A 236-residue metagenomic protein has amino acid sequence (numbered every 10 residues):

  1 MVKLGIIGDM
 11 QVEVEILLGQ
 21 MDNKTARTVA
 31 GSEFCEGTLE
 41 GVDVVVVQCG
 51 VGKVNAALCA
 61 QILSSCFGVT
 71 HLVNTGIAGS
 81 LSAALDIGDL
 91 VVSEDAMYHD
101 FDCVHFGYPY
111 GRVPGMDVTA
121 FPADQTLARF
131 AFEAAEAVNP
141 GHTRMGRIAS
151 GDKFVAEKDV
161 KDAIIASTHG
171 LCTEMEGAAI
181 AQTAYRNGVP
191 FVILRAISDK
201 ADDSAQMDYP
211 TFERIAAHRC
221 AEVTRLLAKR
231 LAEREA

Functional and structural regions predicted by a protein language model:
M1-Q61, F67: N-terminal short beta-loop-beta anion/metal-coordinating cradle
Q20, T126-G141, T183, E222-R230: Generic non-transmembrane alpha-helical segments
I62-C66, A84-L85, Q182-P190: Alpha-helix C-terminal capping segments
T70-V73: Structural motif
L81-T168: Mid-sequence, gly/pro-rich, charge-dense loop/helix-turn segments that line enzyme active sites
K153-K200, Q206: A C-terminal functional module that forms or caps the active site or interfaces directly with catalytic machinery
A201-A236: His/Asp/Glu-rich mid-to-C-terminal helical/loop segments that flank catalytic regions of hydrolases
